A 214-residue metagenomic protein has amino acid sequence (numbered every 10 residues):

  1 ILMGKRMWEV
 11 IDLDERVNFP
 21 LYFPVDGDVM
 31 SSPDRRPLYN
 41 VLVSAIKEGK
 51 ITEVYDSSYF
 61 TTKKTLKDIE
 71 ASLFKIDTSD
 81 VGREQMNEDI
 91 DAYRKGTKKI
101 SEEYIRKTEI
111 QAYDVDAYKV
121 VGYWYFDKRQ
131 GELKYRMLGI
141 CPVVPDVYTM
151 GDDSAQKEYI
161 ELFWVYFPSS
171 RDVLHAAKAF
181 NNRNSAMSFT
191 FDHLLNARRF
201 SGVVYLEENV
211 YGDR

Functional and structural regions predicted by a protein language model:
I1-R129, S169-R214: A domain-level signal for the mature, folded cores of soluble proteins
Y113-V115, Y135-M137, I160-L162: Extracytoplasmic
Y118, Y123, L138-C141, V165: Generic beta-strand hydrophobic packing signal
E132, M137-K157: Extended serine/threonine-enriched, polar tracts that run as long, contiguous segments within proteins
E158, L162-D172: Short secondary-structure subsegments characteristic of cysteine-rich extracellular domains
